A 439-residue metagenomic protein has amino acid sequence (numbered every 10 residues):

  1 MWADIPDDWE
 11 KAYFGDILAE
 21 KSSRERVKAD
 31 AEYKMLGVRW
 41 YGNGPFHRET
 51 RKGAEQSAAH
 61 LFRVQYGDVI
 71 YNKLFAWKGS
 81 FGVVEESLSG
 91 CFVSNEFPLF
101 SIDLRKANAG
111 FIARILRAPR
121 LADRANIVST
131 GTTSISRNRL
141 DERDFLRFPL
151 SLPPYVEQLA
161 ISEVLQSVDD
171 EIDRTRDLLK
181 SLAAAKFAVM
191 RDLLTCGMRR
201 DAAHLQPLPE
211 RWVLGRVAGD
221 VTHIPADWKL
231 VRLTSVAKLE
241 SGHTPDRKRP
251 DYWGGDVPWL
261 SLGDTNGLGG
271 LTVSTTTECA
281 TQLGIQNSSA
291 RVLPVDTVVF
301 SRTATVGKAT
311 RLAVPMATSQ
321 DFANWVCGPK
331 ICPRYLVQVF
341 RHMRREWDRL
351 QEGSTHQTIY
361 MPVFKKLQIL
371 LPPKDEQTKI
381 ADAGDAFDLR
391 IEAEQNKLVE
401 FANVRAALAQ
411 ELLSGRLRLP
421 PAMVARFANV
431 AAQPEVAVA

Functional and structural regions predicted by a protein language model:
M1-E25, R147, Y155-V156, S181 (+5 more regions): Non-catalytic DNA-recognition/assembly elements of restriction-modification systems
M1-I5, L152-P207, K366-A439: Amphipathic alpha-helical coiled-coil/heptad-repeat segments
A12-E25, A31, P98-L152, R232-K238 (+4 more regions): Basic, amphipathic alpha-helical recognition segments used for DNA target recognition
A12-R26, L36-V69, V84, G215-A218 (+5 more regions): Sequence-specific dsDNA recognition surfaces
V27-M35, I127-S129, H204-L208, D246-W253 (+2 more regions): Short coil/turn segments at secondary-structure boundaries
Y71-N72, S167, F300-S301, A386: A generic structural signal for residues embedded in beta-strands
W77-V84, G307-L312: Short, Lys/Arg- and Gly-enriched loop/turn segments at beta-strand edges
